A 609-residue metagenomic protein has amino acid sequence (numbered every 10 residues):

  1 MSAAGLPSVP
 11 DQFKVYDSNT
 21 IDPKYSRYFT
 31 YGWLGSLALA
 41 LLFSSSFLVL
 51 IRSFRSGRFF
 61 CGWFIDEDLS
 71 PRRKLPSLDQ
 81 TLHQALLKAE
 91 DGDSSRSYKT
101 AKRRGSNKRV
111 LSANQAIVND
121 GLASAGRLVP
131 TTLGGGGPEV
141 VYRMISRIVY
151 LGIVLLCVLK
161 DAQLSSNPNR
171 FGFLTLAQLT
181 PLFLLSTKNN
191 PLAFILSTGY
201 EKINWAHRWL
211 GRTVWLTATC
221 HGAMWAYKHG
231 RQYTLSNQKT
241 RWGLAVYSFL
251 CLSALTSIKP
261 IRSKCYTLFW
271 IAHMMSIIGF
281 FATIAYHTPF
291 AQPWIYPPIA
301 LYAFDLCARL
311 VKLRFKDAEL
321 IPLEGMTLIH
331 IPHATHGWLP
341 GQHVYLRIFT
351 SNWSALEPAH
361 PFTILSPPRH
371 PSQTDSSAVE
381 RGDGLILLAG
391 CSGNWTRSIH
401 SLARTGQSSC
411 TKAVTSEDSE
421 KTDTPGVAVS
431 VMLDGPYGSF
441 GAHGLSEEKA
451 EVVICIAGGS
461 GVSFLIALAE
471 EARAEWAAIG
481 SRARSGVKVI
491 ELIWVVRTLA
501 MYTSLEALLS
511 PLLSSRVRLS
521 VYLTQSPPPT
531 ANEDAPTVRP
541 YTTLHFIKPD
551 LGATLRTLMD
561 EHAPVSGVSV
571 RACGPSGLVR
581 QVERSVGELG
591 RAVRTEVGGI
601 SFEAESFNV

Functional and structural regions predicted by a protein language model:
M1-S2, R58-G134: Extended, low-complexity, polar regulatory segments
S2-N19, L42, R73-K74, I278 (+5 more regions): Reductase modules of NAD(P)H-dependent flavoproteins
Y25-T30, V118-R309: Membrane-embedded alpha-helical bundles of multi-pass integral membrane proteins
A38-D66, L184-L192, R262-K264, A291-Y296 (+3 more regions): Transmembrane-helix exit/juxtamembrane "anchor" motif
R262, T267, I271, M275-H287 (+2 more regions): Membrane-proximal cytosolic interface modules of multi-pass membrane proteins
P322-L445, L465: Membrane-proximal soluble helical/coiled-coil segments that couple transmembrane anchors to catalytic or regulatory
I364, V462-A483, A507: Histidine-anchored nucleotide/phosphate-binding helix
E451-G458: Beta1/beta-strand and adjacent pyrophosphate-binding region of the FAD-binding site in flavoprotein oxidoreductases
